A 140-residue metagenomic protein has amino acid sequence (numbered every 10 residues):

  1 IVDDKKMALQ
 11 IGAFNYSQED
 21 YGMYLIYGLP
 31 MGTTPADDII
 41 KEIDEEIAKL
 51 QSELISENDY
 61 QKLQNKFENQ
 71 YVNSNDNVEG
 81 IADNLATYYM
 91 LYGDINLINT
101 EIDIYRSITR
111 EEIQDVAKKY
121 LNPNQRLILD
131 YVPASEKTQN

Functional and structural regions predicted by a protein language model:
I1-S52, E57-S107, N124-P133, Q139: M16 family metallopeptidases and their MPP-like homologs
A117-Y120: Short proline/glycine-enriched turn/loop segments at secondary-structure junctions
